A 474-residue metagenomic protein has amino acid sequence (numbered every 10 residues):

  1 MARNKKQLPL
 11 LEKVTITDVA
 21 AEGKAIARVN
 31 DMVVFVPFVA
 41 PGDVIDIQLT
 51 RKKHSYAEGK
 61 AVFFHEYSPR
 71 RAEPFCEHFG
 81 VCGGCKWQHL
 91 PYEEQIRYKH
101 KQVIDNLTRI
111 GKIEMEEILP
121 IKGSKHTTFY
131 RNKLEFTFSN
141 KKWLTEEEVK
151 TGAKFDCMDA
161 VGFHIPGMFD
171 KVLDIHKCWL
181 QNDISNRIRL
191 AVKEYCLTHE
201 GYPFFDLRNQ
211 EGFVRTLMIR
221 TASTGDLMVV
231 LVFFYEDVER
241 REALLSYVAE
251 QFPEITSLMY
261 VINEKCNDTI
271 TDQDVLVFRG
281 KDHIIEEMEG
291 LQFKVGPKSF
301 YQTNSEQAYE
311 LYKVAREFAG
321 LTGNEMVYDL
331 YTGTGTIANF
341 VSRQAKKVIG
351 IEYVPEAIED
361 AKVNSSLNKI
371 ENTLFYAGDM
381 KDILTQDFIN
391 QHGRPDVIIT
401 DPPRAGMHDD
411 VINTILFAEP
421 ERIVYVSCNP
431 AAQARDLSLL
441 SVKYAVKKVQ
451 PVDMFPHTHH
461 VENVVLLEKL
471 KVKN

Functional and structural regions predicted by a protein language model:
M1-H78, L374: Terminal RNA-binding accessory module
A2-K13, D18-G23, V238-N474: Rossmann-like S-adenosyl-L-methionine
A25-N30, V161-I165, V232, A361: Short, acidic/hydrophobic/Gly-rich beta-strand patch recurrent on exposed beta strands that often constitutes part
F63-E73, G80-P203: Extended interfacial segments that mediate partner engagement and assembly in macromolecular machines
D170-F213, Y235-M259: Internal alpha/beta scaffold segment
Q210-T224: Short edge beta-strands and adjacent turn/loop segments
I219, G225-F234, Q292-G296: Short, aliphatic-rich beta-strand segments
